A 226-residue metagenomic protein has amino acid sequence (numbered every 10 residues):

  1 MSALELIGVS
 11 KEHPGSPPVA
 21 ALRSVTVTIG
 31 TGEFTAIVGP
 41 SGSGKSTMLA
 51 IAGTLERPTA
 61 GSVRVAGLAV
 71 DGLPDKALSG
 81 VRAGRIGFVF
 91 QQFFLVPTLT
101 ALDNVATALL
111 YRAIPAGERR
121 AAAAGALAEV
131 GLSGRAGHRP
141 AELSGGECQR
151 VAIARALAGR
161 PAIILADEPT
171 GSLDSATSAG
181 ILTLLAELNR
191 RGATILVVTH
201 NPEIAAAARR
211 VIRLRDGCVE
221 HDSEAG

Functional and structural regions predicted by a protein language model:
M1-S2, A225-G226: Short, low-complexity, intrinsically disordered N-terminal peptides in bacterial proteins
S2-L214: ABC family nucleotide-binding domain
D71-G72, S223-A225: Short amphipathic beta-strand/extended segments with alternating polar/hydrophobic composition
V211-E224: H-loop (His-switch) and adjacent beta-strand-loop-beta switch element of ABC-type ATPase nucleotide-binding domains
